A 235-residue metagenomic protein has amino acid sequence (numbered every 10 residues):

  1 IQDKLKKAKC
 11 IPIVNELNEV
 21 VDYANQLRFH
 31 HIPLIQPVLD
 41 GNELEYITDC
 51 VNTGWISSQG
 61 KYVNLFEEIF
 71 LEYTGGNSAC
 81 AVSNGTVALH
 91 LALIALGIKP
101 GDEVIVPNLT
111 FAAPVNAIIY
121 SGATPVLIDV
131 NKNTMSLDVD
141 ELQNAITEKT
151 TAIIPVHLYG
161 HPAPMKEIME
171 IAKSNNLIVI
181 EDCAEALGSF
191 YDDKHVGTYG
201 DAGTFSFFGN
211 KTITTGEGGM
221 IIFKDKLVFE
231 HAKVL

Functional and structural regions predicted by a protein language model:
I1-L17, A24: The conserved cystathionine-beta-synthase
V20-D22, D138, I222: Generic structural signal for well-ordered beta-strand positions
Q26-G54: N-terminal "arm"/small-domain region of PLP-dependent enzymes with the aminotransferase-like
H30-P33, P37, I94, I98-L158 (+2 more regions): PLP-dependent aminotransferase-like
Q59-E103, A117-I119, L127-D129, K194: Phosphate-binding glycine-rich loop
E181-T214, E230: Conserved active-site segment immediately N-terminal to the catalytic lysine that forms the internal aldimine
G209-L235: Conserved core segment of the aminotransferase class I/II
